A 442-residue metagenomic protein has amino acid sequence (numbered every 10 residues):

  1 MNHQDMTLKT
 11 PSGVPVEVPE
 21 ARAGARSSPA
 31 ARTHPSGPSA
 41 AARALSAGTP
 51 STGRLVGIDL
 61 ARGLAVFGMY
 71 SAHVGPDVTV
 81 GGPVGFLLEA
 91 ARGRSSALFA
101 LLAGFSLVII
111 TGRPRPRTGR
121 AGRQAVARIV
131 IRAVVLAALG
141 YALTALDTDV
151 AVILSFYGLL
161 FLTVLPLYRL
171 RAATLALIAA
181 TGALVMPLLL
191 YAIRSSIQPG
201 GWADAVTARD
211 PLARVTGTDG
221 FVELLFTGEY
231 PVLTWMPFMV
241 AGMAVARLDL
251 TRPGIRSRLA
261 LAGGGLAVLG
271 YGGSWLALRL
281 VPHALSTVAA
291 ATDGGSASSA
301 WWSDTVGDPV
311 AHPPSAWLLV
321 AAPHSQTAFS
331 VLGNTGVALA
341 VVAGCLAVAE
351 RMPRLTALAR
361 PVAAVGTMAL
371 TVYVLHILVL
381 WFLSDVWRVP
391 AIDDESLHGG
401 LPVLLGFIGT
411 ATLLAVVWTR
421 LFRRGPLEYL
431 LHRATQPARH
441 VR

Functional and structural regions predicted by a protein language model:
N2-R442: Alpha-helical transmembrane segments and their immediate juxtamembrane cytosolic regions
